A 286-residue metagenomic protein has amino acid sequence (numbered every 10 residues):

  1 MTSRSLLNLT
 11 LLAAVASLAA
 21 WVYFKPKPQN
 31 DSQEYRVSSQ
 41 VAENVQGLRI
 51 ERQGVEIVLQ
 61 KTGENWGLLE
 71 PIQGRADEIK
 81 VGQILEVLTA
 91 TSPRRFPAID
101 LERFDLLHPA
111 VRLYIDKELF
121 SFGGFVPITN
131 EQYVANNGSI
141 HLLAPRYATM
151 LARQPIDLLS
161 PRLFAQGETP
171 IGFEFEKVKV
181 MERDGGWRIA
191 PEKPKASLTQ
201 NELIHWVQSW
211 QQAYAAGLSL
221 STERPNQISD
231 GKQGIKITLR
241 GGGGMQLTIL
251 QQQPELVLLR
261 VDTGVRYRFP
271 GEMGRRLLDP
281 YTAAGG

Functional and structural regions predicted by a protein language model:
M1-G286: A short-motif feature that recognizes glycine-rich, charge-decorated loops that bind or process nucleotide phosphates
